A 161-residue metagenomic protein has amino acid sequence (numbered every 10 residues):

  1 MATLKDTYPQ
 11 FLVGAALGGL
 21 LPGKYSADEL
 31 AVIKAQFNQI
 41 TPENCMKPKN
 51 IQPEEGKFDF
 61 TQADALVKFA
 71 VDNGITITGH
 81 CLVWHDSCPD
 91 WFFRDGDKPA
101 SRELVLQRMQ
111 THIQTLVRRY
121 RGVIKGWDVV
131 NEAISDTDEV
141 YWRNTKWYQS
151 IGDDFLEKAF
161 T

Functional and structural regions predicted by a protein language model:
M1-Q39, E43: Boundary/entry segment of secreted carbohydrate-active catalytic domains
A2, A35-P53, Q62-T161: Substrate-binding cleft and catalytic face of glycoside hydrolase catalytic domains, especially the flexible beta-alpha
